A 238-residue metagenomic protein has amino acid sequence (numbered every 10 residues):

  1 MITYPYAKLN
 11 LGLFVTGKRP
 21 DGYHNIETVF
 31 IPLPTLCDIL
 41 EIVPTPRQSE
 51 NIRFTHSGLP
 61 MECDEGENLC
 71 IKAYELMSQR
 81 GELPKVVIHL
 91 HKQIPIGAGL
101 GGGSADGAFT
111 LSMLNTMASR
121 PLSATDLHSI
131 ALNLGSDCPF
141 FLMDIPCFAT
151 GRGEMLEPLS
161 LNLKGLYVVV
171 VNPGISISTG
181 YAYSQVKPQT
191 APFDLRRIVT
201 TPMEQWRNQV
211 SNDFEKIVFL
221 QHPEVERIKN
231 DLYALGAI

Functional and structural regions predicted by a protein language model:
M1-A98, T116-T125, S160-N162, N172-I175: ATP-binding N-lobe of GHMP and related small-molecule kinases
P32-L33, L132-N133, F140-L142, L159-K164: Solvent-exposed alpha-helices and their adjacent loops that cap or buttress functional pockets in soluble metabolic
Q48-C63, T110, L132, P202-S211: Short, basic/glycine-rich phosphate-binding loops at helix/coil junctions that contact nucleotide phosphates
H89-A118, S136, A237-I238: Glycine/serine-rich anion-binding loops at beta->alpha junctions that coordinate negatively charged ligand groups
G107, L111-F148: Contiguous, small/hydrophobic- and glycine-enriched helical/loop subdomains that border and often "cap" functional
M143, F148-I238: Conserved, helical-rich catalytic subdomain that frames metal- and/or nucleotide-binding sites in enzyme alpha/beta
